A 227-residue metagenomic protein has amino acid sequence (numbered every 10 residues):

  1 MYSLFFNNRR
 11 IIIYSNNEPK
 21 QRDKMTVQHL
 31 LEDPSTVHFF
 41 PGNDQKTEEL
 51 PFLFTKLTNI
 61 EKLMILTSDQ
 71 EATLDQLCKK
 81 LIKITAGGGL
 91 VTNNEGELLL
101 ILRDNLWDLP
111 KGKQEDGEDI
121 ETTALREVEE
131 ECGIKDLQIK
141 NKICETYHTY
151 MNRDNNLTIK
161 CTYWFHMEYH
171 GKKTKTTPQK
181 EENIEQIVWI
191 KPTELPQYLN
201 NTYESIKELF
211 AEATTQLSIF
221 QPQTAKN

Functional and structural regions predicted by a protein language model:
M1, A86, K160-W164: Short hydrophobic/aromatic beta-strand or adjacent loop that forms the aromatic wall/cage of a ligand/substrate-binding
M1-T55: N-terminal leader/capping segments at the start of a protein or of a new domain
Y2-F6, N16-E18, R22, V27-L31 (+1 more regions): Nudix hydrolase/Nudix homology domain
V27-L31, F40, T92-E129, I134: Conserved Nudix-box catalytic region and its N-terminal flanking loop in Nudix hydrolases and closely related
N43-G88: Acidic, metal-coordinating catalytic segment for phosphate/diphosphate chemistry, firing primarily on the Nudix
G88, E97, Q186: Conserved beta-strand and immediately adjacent loop positions that scaffold enzyme active sites
V91-N94, M167-Y169: Active-site beta-strand termini and strand-to-loop segments that position acidic
Q114-Y203: Unchanged
